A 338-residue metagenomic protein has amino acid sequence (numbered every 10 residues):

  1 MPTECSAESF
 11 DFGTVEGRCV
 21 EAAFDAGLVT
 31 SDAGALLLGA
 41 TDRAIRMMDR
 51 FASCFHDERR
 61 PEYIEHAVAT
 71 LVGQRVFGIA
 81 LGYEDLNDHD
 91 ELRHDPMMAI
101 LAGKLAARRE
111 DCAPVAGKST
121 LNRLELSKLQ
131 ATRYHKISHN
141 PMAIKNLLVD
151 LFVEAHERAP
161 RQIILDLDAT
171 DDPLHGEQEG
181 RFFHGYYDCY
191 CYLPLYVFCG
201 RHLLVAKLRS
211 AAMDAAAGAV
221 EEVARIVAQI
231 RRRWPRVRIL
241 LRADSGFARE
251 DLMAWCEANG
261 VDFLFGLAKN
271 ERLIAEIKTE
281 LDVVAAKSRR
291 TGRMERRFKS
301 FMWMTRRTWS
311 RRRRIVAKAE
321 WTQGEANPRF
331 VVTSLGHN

Functional and structural regions predicted by a protein language model:
M1-D214, A219-R233: Dynamic "connector" segments at or just before major functional cores
T3-F24, D262-N338: An anionic, glycine-rich sequence signature occurring as long contiguous blocks
R161, V237, V261: Short coil/turn segments at beta-strand junctions that form active-site/ligand-binding loops
I164-D166, V205, L240-R242, L264 (+1 more regions): Structured core elements
D168, V237-A248: Acidic/histidine-rich, metal-coordinating catalytic segments
G176, R249-A254, I274-K278: A short acidic (Asp/Glu
M253-V261: Short, surface-exposed basic-aromatic patches at helix termini and helix-loop junctions that form
